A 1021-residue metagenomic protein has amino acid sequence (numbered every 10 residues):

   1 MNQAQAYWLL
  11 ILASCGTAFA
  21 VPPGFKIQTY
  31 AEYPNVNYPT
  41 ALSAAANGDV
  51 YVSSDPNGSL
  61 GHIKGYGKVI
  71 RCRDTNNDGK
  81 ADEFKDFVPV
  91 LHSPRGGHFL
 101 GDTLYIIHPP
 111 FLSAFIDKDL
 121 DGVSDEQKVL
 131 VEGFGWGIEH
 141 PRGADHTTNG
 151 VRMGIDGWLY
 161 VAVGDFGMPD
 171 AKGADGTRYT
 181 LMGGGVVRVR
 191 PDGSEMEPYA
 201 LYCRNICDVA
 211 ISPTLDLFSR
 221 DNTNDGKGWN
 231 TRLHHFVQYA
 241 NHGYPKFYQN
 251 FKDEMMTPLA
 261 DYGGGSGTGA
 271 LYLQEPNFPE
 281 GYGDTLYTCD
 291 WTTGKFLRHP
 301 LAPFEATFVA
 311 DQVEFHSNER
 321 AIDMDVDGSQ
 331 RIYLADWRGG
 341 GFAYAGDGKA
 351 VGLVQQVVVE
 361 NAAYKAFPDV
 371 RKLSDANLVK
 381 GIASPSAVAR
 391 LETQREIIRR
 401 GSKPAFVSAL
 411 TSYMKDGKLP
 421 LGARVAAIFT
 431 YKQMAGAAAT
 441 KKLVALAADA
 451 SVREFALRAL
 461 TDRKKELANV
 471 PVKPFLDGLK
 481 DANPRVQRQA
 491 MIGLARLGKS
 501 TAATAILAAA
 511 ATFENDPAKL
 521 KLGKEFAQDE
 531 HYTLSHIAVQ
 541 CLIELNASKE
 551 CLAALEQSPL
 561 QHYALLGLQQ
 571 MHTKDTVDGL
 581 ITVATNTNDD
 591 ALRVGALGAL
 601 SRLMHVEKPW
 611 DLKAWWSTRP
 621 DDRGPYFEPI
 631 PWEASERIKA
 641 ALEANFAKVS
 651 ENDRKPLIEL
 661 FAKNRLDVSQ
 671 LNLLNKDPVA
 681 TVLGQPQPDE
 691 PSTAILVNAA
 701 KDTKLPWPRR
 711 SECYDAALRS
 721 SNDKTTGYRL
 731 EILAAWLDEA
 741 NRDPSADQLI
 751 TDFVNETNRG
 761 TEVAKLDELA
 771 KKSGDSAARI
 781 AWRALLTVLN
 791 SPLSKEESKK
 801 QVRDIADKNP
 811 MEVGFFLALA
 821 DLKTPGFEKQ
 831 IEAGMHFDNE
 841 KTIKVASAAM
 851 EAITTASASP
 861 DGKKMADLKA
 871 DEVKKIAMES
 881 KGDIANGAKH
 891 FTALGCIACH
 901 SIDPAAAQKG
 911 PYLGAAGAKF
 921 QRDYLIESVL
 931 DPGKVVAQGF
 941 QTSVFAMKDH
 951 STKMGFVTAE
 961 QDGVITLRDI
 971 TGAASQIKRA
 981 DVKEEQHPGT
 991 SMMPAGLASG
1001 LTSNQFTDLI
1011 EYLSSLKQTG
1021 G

Functional and structural regions predicted by a protein language model:
A18-L378, V388-E392, E396-R399, I902-A905 (+5 more regions): Beta-propeller domains with acidic blade repeats across secreted/periplasmic ectodomains and cytosolic WD/CNH propellers
Y30, T103-L104, P109-P110, L159 (+10 more regions): C-terminal capping alpha-helices of c-type cytochrome domains
T268, L353, K889-P904, Y912-A915 (+6 more regions): C-type cytochrome heme c attachment motif
V359-A366, Q433, D462, K800 (+3 more regions): Post-cleavage N-terminal segment of exported redox proteins
K372-K380, S402-K415, A435-A447, E466-K480 (+12 more regions): Amphipathic alpha-helical scaffolding segments comprising HEAT/armadillo-like alpha-solenoid repeats
P385-S386, K418-P420, A448-V452, A482-N483 (+10 more regions): Short inter-helical turns and helix N-cap capping residues of alpha-solenoid HEAT/ARM repeat scaffolds
A389-R390, L421-R424, R453, Q487 (+13 more regions): Residue-level detector of extended alpha-helical repeat arrays and alpha-solenoid scaffolds
G862-T892, F920-Y924, K948-S951, A995-A998 (+1 more regions): Electrostatic cytochrome c docking/interface patches
